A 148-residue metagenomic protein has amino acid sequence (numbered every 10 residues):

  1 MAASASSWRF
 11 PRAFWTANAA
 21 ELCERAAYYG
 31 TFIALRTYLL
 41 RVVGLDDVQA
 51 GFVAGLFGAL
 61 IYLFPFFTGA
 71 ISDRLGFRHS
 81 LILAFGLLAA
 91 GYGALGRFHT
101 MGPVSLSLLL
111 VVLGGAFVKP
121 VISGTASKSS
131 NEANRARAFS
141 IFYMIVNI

Functional and structural regions predicted by a protein language model:
L22, G91, G102-V118: Hydrophobic core of transmembrane alpha-helices in multi-pass small-molecule transporters, especially MFS/SLC-type
I33-Q49: Short amphipathic helix-loop junctions that connect adjacent transmembrane helices in Major Facilitator Superfamily/SLC
G44, G76, R97-G102: Helix-breaking motifs and short loop linkers at transmembrane-helix boundaries and internal kinks in secondary membrane
G55-A70: Central cavity-lining transmembrane alpha-helices of secondary-active solute carriers, predominantly the Major
G86-T100: C-terminal ends and interior cores of transmembrane alpha-helices in multi-pass membrane transporters/permeases
F117-N131: Intracellular juxtamembrane helix-capping segments at the cytosolic ends of symmetry-related transmembrane helices
A136-I148: Glycine-rich segments within core transmembrane alpha-helices of 12-TM secondary carriers
